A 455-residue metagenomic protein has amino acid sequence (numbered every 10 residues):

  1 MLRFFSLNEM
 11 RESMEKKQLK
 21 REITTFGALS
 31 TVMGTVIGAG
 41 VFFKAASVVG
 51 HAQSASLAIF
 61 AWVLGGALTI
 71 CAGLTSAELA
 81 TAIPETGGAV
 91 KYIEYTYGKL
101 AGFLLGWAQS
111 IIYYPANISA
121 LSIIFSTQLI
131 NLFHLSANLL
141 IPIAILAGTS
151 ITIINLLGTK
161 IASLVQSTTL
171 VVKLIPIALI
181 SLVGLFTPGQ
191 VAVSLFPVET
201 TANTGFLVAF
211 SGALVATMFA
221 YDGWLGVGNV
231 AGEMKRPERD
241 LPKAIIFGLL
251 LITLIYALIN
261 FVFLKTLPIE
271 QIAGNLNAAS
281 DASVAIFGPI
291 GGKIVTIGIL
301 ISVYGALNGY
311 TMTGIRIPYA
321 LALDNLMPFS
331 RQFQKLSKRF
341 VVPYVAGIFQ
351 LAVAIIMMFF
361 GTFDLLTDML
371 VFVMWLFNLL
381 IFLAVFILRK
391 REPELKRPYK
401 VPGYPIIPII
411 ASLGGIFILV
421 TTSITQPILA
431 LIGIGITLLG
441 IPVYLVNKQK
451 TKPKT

Functional and structural regions predicted by a protein language model:
L2-M10, E15, K91-E94, S122-I143 (+5 more regions): Helix-loop-helix connectors at the membrane interface of multi-pass transporters/channels
L2-S56, V63, T69-I70, L74 (+7 more regions): Membrane-interface "cap" regions at the ends of multi-pass membrane proteins
E15-L19, A55, I59, F133-L139 (+2 more regions): Helix-loop-helix junctions that connect adjacent transmembrane segments in multi-pass membrane transporters
S47-G50, I70-G148, T152-L156, I161 (+2 more regions): Hydrophobic transmembrane alpha-helices that form the core helical bundles of multi-pass secondary transporters
K91-Y92, G98, I130-L135, A244-N308 (+2 more regions): TM-loop-TM module centered on a large, flexible mid-protein loop between adjacent transmembrane helices in multi-pass
L139-Q190, T204, I245-I246, L370-L380 (+2 more regions): Membrane-interface loop-to-helix entry segments
I177-I180, I317-P318, L370-R397, I436-K454: Hydrophobic alpha-helical segments of multi-pass membrane transport proteins
F333-V341, N378-P427, P453-T455: C-terminal membrane-solvent junction of multi-pass transporters and transport-like membrane proteins
